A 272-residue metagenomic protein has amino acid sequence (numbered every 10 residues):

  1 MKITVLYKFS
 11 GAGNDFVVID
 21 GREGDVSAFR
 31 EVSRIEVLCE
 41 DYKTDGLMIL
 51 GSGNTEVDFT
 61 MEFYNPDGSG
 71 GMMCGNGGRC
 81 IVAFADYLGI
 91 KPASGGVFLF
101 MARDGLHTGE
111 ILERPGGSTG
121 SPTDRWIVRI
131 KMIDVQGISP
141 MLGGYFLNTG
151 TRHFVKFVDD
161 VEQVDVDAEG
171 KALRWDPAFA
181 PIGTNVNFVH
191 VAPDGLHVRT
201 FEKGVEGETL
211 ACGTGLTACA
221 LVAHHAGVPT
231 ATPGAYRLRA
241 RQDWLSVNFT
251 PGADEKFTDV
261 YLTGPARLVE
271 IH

Functional and structural regions predicted by a protein language model:
M1-D124, V155-H272: A glycine-rich beta-to-alpha transition motif near the start of alpha/beta enzyme domains, typified by
I130-G143, A168-K171: Active-site glycine-rich loop that binds ribose-phosphate moieties when present
I138, L142-Q163: Internal active-site segments that recognize and position negatively charged phosphoryl groups and nucleotide moieties
